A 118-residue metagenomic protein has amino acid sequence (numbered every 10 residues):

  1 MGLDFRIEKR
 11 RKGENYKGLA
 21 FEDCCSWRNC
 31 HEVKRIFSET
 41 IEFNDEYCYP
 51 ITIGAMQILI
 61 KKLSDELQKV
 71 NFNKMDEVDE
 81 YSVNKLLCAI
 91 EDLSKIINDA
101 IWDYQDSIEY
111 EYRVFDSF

Functional and structural regions predicted by a protein language model:
M1-F118: Acidic (Asp/Glu-rich) sequence patches and key acidic residues that form negatively charged surfaces used
